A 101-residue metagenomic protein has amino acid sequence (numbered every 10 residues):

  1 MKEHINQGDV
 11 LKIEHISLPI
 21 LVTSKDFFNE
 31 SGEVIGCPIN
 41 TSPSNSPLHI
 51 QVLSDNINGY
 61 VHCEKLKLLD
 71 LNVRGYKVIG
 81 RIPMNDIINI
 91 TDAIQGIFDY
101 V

Functional and structural regions predicted by a protein language model:
M1-V101: Conserved functional hotspots at enzyme active or ligand-binding sites that engage polyanionic ligands
